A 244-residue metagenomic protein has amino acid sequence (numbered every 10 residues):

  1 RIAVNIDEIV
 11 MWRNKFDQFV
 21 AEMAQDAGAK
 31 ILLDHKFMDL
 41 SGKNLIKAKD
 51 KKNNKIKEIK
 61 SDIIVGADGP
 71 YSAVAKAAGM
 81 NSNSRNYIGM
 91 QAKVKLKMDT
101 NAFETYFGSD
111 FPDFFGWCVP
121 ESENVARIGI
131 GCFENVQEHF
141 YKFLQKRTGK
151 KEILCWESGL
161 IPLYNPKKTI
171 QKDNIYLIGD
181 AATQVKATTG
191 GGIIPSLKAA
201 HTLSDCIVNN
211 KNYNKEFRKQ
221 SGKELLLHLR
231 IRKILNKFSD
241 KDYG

Functional and structural regions predicted by a protein language model:
R1-A77, N83-Y87: Conserved N-terminal helical subregion
V10, E134-I207, K211-N212: FAD/FMN-dependent oxidoreductases across multiple families
D17, Y87, F140-Y141, I175 (+3 more regions): A general structural signal for well-ordered alpha-helical segments in protein cores
D39, W117, N174: Short, surface-exposed charged micro-motifs
Y71-Y141: Conserved FAD-binding catalytic core of PHBH/FMO-like flavoproteins
P166, S204-Y243: Active-site-proximal substrate-binding core of FAD-dependent oxidoreductases
